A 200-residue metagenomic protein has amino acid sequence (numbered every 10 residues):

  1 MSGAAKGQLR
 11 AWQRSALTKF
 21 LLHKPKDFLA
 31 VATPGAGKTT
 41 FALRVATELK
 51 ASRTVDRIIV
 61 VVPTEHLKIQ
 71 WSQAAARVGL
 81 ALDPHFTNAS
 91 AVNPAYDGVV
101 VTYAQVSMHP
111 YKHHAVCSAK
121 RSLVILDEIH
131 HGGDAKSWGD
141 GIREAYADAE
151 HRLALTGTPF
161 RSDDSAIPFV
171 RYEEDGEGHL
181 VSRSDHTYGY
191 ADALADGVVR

Functional and structural regions predicted by a protein language model:
M1-V31: Conserved pre-motif I regulatory segment
K24-V45: Walker A/P-loop
T39-R44, T54-R77: Conserved Walker A/P-loop ATP-binding site and its immediately adjacent core in helicase/helicase-like ATPase domains
R57, S72, G79-A91: Conserved RecA-like helicase motor-core motifs
A89-K120: Conserved helix/coil segment N-terminal to the catalytic DExD/H
Y103, H114-R161: SF2 helicase catalytic motif II
R161-G176: Short regulatory helix/loop adjacent to the ATP-binding pocket of P-loop NTPases
G178-R200: Conserved interdomain linker/interface between the two RecA-like ATPase lobes of SF2 helicase motors
